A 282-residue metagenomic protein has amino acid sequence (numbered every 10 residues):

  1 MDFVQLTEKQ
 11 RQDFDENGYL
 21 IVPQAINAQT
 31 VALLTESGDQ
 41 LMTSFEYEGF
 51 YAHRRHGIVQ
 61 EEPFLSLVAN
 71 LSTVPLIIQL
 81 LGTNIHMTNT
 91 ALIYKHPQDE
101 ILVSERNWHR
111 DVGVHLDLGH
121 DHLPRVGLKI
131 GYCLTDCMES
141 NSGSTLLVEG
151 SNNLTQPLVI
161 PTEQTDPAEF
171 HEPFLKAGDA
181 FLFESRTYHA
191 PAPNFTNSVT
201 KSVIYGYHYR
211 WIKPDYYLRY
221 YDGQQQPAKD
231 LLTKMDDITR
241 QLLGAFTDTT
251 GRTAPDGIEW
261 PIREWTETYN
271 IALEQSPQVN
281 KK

Functional and structural regions predicted by a protein language model:
M1-G119: Non-heme Fe(II)-dependent double-stranded beta-helix
N27-A28, L92-K95, C137-E139, N152-N153 (+2 more regions): Short, solvent-exposed loop/turn segments at secondary-structure junctions
E61-F64, D166-H171, A190-A192: Active-site rim elements
N89-L92, I130-Y132, V203-Y207: A structural signal for short, well-ordered beta-strand segments
I101-E172, P214-Y221: Catalytic core of non-heme Fe(II) oxygenases with the double-stranded beta-helix
E169-F181: Short acidic-glycine-tyrosine-enriched beta hairpin
T187, A192-K282: Non-heme Fe(II)/2-oxoglutarate
